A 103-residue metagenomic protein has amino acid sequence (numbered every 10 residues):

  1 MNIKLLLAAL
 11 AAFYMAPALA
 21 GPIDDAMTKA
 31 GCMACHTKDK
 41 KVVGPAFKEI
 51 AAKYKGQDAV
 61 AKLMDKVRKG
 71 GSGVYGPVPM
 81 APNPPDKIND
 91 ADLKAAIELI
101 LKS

Functional and structural regions predicted by a protein language model:
M1-L7: Bacterial N-terminal signal peptides that target proteins for export
A11-F13: Repetitive helical segments and hydrophobic/amphipathic motifs
M15-P17: N-terminal signal peptide c-region/cleavage motif recognized by signal peptidases
G21-K38: Sequence/structural segment immediately N-terminal to covalent heme-attachment motifs in c-type and related
A34, V43-A52, R68-A95: Axial heme c-ligation environment in periplasmic c-type cytochrome domains
K53-M64: Short microdomains enriched in Cys/His and/or Lys/Arg
A96-S103: Aromatic- and Gly/Pro-enriched helix-to-coil junctions and flexible linker segments
